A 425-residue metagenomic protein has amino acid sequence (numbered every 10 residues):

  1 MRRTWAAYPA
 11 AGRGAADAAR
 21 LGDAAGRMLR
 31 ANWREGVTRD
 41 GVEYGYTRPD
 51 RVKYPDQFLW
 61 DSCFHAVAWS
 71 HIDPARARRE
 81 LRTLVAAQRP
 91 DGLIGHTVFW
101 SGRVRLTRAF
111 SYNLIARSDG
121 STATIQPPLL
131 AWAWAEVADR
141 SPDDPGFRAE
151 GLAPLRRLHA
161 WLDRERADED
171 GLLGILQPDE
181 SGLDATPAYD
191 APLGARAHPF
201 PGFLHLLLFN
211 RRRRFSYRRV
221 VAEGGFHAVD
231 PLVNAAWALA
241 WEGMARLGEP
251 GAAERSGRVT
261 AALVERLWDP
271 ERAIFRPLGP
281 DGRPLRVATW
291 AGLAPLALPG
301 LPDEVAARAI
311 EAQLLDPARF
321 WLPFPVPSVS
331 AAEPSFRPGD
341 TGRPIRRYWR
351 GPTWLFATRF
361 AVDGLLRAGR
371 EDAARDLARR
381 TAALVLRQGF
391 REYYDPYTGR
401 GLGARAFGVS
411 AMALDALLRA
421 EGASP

Functional and structural regions predicted by a protein language model:
A7-Q57, L81-G120, G171-A228, A261-P352 (+1 more regions): Extended glycan-interaction surfaces of carbohydrate-active proteins
R13-M28, D73-A86, D144-D163, A240 (+3 more regions): Extended, well-ordered alpha-helical scaffold segments
K53-F64, I72, S121-L129, E150 (+5 more regions): Aromatic- and histidine-enriched alpha-helix N-cap/loop-to-helix transition segments that scaffold the rims
D61-D91, A291-P302, T358-A374, A378-T381: Alpha-helical support elements that line or immediately flank enzyme active sites and cofactor-binding pockets
V67-S70, A131-R140, L239-R246, A297-G300 (+2 more regions): Short glycine/serine- and small hydrophobic-enriched flexible loop segments
R76, E80, Q126-L129, A133 (+3 more regions): Amphipathic, well-ordered alpha-helical segments in soluble domains
Q126-L183: Internal, well-ordered domain-core segments that constitute the primary functional module of diverse proteins
F226-A262, R350-D372: Long, repeat-rich segments with strong aromatic
